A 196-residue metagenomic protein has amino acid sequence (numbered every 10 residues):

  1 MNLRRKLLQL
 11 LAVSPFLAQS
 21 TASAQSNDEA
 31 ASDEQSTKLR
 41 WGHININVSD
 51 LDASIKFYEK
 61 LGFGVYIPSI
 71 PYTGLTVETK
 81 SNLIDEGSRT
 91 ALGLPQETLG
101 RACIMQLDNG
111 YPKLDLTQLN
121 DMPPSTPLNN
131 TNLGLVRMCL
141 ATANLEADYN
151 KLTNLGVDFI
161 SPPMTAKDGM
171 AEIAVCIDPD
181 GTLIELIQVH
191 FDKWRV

Functional and structural regions predicted by a protein language model:
M1-N2, P15: Secretory targeting signals
K6-L10, F16, Q25-Q35, P68-I70 (+4 more regions): Vicinal oxygen chelate
S36-K38, N47-G110, N154, K167 (+1 more regions): Core segments of cupin and vicinal oxygen chelate
I44, M138: Hydrophobic adenine-recognition pocket in adenosine-nucleotide-binding enzymes
L94, L128-N129: Short consensus segments that form the blades of beta-propeller domains, in both extracellular/periplasmic
T131-R137: Eukaryotic phosphotyrosine signaling hubs
